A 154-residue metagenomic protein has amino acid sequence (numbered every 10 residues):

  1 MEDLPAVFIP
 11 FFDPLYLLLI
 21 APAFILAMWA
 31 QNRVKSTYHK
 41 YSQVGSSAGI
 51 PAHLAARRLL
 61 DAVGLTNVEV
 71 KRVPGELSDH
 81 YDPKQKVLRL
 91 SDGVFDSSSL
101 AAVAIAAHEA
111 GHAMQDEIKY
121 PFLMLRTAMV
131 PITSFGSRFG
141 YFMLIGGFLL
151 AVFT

Functional and structural regions predicted by a protein language model:
E2-P10, P14, Q31-G136: Polar-ligand-bearing catalytic/cofactor-coordination segments of membrane-embedded or membrane-tethered inner-membrane
E2-P5, F24, M129-T154: Metalloprotease/metallohydrolase-associated module, dominated by Zn2+-dependent proteases
L15-L19: Alpha-helical transmembrane segments of integral membrane proteins
P22, L26-A30: Hydrophobic alpha-helical membrane-associated segments
